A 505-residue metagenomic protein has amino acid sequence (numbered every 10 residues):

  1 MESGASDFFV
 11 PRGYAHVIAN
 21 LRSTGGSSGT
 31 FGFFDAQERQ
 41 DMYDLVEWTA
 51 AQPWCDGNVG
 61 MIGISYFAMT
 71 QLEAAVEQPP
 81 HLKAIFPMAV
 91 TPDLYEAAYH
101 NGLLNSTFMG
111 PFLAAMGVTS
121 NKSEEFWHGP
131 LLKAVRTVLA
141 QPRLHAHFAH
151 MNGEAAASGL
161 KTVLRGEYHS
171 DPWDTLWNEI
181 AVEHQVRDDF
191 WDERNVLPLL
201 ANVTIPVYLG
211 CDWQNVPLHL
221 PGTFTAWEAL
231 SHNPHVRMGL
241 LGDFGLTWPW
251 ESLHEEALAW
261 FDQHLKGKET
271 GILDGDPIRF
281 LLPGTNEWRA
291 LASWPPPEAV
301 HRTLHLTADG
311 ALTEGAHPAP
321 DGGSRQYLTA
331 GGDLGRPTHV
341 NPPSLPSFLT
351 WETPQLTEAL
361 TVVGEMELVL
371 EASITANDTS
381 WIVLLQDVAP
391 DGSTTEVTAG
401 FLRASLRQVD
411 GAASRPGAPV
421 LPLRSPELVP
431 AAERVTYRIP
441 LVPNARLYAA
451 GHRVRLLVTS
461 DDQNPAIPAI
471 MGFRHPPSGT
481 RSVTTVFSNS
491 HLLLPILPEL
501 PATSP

Functional and structural regions predicted by a protein language model:
M1-A50, A98-H100, S106, V383 (+3 more regions): Cap/lid segment of the alpha/beta-hydrolase catalytic domain
M1-S6, P11, V76-N202: Accessory cap/linker subdomain of secreted extracellular hydrolases
P53-Y66: Alpha/beta-hydrolase fold nucleophile elbow
F67, Q71-A75: Short helix immediately C-terminal to the catalytic nucleophile in hydrolase catalytic domains
V203, L209-C211: Short beta-strand/loop motif that positions the catalytic acidic residue of the alpha/beta-hydrolase fold
V216-G222: Conserved alpha/beta-hydrolase "acid-adjacent" motif
L218, L253-E255, L265-P505: Glycine/threonine-rich phosphate-binding loop and adjacent beta-strand/alpha-helix elements that clamp
S231-G245: Catalytic histidine neighborhood in serine/cysteine hydrolases with alpha/beta-hydrolase-type architecture
